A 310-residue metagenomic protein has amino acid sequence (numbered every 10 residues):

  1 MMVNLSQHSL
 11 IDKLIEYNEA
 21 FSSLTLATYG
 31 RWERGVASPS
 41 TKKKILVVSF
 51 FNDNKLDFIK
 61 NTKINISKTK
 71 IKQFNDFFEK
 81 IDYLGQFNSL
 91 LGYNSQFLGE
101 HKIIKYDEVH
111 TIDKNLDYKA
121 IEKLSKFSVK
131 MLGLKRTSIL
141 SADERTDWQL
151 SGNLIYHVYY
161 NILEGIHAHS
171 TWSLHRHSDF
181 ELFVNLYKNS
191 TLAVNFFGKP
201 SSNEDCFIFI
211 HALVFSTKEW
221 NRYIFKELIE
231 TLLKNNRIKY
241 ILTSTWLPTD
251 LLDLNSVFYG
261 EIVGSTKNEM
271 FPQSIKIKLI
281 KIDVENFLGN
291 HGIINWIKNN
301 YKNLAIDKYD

Functional and structural regions predicted by a protein language model:
M1-E19: Short basic helix-loop element that most often maps to the first helix and adjoining turn of HTH DNA-binding modules
V3, T146-Y160, S178-F180: A short helix-loop-beta-strand connector motif used in the catalytic cores of GNAT acetyltransferases and, in some
I15-P39: Recognition helix of helix-turn-helix/homeodomain-like DNA-binding domains that insert into the DNA major groove
S40-K60: DNA major-groove recognition helix of helix-turn-helix/homeodomain DNA-binding modules
I59-G92, D310: Short, charged recognition helix plus adjacent turn of helix-turn-helix-like nucleic-acid-binding domains
E79-E144: Short amphipathic alpha-helix that is part of the acyltransferase structural core
G152-S173, V184-K188: Conserved beta-hairpin
L182-S265: Acyl-donor binding region in acyl/amide transferases
